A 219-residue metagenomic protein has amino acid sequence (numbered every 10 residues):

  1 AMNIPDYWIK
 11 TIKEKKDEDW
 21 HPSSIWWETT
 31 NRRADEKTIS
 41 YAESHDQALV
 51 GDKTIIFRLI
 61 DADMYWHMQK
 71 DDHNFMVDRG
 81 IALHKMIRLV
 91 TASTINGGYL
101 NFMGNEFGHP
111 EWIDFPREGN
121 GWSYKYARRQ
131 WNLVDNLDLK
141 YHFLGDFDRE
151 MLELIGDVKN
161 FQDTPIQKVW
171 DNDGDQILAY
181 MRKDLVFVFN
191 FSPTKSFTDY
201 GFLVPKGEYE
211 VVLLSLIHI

Functional and structural regions predicted by a protein language model:
A1-E118, Y124, G156, Q162-G201 (+1 more regions): Conserved alpha/beta catalytic core and glycan-binding cleft of carbohydrate-active enzymes
R117, S123-V134: Aromatic-rich peripheral "rim/lid" segments of glycoside hydrolase catalytic domains that contact and position glycan
R129-K168: Aromatic- and carboxylate-lined catalytic core of secreted/periplasmic carbohydrate-active enzymes
P205-G207: A glycine-anchored, Pro-Gly-centered beta-turn/N-cap motif
E210-V212: Beta-strand signatures of extracellular beta-sandwich domains
I217-I219: Conserved small/polar residues in nucleotide/adenosyl-binding loops
